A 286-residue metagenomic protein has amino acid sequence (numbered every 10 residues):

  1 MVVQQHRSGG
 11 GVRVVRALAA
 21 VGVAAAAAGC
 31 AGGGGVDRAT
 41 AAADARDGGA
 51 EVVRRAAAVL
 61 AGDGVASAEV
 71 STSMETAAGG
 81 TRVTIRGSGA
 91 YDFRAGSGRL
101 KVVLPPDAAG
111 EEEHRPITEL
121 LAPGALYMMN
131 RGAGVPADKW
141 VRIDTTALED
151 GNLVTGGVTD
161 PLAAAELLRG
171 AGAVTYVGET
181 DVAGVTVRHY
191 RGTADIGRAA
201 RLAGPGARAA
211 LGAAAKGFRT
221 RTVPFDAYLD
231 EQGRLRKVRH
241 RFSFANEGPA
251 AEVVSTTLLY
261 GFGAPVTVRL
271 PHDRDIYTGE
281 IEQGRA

Functional and structural regions predicted by a protein language model:
V2-G11, A26-A286: Subset-of-secretome marker
G10-V23: Sec-dependent N-terminal signal peptides
